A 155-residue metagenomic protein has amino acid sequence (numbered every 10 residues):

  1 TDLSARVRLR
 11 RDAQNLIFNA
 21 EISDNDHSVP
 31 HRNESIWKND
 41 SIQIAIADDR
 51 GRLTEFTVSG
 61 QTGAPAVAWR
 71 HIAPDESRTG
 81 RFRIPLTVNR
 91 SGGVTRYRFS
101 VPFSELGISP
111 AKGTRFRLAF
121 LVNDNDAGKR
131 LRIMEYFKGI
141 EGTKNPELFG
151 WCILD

Functional and structural regions predicted by a protein language model:
T1-D155: Structural preference for beta-rich elements and adjacent junctions enriched in aromatics
